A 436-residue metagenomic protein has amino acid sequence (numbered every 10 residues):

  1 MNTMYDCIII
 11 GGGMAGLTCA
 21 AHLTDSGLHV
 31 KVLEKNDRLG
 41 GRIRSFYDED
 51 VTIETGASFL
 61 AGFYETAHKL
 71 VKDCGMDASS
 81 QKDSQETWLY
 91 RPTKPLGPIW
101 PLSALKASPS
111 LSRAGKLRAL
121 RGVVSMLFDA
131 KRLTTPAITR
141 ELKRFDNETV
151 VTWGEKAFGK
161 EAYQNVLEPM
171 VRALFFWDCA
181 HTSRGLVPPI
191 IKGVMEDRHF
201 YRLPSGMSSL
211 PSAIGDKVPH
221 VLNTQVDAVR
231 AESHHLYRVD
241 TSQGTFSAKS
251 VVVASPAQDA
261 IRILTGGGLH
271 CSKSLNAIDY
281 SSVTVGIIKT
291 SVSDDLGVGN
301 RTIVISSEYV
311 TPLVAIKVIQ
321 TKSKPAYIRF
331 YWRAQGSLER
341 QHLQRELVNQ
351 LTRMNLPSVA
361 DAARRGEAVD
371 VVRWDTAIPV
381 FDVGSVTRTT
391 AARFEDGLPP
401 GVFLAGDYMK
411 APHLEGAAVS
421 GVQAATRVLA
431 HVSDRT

Functional and structural regions predicted by a protein language model:
Y5-V32: N-terminal Rossmann-like FAD-binding beta1-loop-alpha1 element of flavoenzymes
T24-D48: Glycine-rich FAD pyrophosphate-binding loop
R38, E49-K82: Conserved FAD-binding subdomain of flavin-dependent enzymes
S58-E65, L142-E148, F158, K192-G215 (+2 more regions): Short beta-strand to alpha-helix junction loop
A67-H68, K72-H181: Mobile amphipathic helical/loop "lid" adjacent to a hydrophobic cofactor/ligand pocket
P188-S242, F246, S250: Helical element adjacent to the flavin cofactor pocket in flavoenzyme catalytic cores
D227-H342, N349, M354: Mid-domain catalytic core of redox enzymes that form a hydrophobic substrate pocket/lid adjacent to a catalytic redox
I316-T436: Conserved flavin/dinucleotide-binding core of flavoenzymes
